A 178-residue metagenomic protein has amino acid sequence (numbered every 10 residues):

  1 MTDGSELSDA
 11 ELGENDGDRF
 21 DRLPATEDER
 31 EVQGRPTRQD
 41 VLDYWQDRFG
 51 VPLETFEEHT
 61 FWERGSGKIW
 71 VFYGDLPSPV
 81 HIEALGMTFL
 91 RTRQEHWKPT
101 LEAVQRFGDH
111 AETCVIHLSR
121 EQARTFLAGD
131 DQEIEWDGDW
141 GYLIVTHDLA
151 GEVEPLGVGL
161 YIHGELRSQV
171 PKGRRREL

Functional and structural regions predicted by a protein language model:
T2-L178: Polybasic, low-complexity RNA-engagement segments
